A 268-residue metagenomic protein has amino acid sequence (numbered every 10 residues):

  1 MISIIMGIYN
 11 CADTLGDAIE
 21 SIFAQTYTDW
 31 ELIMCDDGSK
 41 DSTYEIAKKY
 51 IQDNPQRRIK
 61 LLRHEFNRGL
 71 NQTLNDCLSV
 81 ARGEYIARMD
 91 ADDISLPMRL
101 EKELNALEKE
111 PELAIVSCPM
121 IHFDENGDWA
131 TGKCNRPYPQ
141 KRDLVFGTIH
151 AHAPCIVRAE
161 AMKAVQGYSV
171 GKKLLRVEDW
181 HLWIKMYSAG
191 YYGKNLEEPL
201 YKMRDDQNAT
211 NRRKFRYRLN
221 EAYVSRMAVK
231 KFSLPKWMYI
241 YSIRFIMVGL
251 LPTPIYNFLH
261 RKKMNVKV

Functional and structural regions predicted by a protein language model:
M1-I2, F23-M34, S42, R57-K60: Short loop->beta transition adjacent to catalytic acidic/histidine clusters or analogous donor-positioning motifs
N10-A24, W30: Short, well-formed alpha-helical segments that are part of the catalytic scaffolds of diverse glycosyltransferases
T14-G16, D41-Y50, I94, M98: Acidic helix N-cap motif at the loop->helix transition within catalytic regions of sugar-transfer enzymes
D36-E45, F66, D90: A conserved acidic beta->alpha catalytic loop
H64-A81, K102: Glycine-rich, basic loop-to-helix element that forms the pyrophosphate-binding segment of sugar-nucleotide handling
S79, Y138-R216: Conserved nucleotide-sugar donor-binding catalytic segment
I86: Short aromatic/hydrophobic "clamp" motif used to bind/position activated sugar donors
M98-A130: Conserved donor NDP-sugar-binding/catalytic core segment of glycosyltransferases
